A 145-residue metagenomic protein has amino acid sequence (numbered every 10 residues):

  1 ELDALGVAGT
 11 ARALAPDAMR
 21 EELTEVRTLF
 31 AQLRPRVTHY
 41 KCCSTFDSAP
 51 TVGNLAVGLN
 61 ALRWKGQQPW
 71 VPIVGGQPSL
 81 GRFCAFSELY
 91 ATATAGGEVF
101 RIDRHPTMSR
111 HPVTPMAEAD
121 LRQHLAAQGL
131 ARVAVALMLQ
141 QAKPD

Functional and structural regions predicted by a protein language model:
L2-A11: A structural-propensity feature for long, helix-poor, extended segments
D3, A15-M19, E25-C42, F46-D145: Cap/lid and interdomain-hinge subdomains that line or gate substrate/regulatory clefts in soluble alpha/beta enzymes
